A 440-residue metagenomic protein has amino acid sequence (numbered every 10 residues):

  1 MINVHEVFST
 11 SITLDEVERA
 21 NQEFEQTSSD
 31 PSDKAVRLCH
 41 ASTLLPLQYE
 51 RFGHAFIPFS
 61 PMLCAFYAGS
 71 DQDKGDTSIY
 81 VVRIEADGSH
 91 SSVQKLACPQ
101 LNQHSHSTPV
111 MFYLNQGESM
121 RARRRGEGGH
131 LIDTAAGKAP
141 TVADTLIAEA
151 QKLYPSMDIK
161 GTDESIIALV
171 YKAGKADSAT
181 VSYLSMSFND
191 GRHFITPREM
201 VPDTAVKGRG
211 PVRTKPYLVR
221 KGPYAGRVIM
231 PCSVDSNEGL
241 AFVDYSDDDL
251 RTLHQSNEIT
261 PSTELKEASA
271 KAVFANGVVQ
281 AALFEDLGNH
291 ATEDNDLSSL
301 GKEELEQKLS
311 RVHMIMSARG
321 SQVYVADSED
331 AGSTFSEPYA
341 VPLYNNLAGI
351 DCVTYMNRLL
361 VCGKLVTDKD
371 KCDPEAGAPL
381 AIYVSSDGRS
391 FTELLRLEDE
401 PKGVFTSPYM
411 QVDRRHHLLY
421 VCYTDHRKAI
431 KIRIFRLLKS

Functional and structural regions predicted by a protein language model:
M1-S440: Asp-box/BNR beta-propeller blade signature and adjacent active/binding-site loops in extracellular glycan-interacting
